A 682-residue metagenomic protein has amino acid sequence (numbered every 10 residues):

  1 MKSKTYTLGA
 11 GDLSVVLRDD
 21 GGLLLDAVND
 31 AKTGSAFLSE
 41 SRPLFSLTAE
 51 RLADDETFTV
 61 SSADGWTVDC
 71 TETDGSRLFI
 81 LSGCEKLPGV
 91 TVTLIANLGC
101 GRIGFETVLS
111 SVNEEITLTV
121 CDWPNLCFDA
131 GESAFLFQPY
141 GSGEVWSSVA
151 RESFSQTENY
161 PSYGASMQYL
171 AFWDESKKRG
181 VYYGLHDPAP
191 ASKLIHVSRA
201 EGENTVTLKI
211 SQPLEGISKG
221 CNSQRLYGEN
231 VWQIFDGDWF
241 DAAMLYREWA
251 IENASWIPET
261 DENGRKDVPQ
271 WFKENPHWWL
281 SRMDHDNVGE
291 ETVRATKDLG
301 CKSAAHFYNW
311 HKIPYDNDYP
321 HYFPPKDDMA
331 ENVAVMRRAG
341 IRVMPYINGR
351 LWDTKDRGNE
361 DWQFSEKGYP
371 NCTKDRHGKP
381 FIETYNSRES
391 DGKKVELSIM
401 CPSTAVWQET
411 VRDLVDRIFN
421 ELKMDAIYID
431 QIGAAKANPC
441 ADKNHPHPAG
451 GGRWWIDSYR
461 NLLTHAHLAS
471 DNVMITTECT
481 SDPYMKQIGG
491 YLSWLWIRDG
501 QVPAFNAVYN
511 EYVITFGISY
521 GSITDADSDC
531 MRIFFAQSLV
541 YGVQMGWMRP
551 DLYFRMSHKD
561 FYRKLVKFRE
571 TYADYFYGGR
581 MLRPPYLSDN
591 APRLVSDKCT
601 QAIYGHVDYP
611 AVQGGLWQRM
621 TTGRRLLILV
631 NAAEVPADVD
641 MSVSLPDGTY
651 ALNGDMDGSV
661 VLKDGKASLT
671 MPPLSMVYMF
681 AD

Functional and structural regions predicted by a protein language model:
S3-G9, L13, D26-E201, A667: Polysaccharide-binding surfaces and accessory modules of carbohydrate-active proteins
V28, S211, G220-Y227, W455-D657 (+1 more regions): Active-site-proximal substrate-binding groove within the catalytic cores of carbohydrate-active enzymes
K86, L98, R102-G104, N113-W123 (+8 more regions): Conserved structural scaffold segments of CAZyme catalytic domains across common CAZy folds
D284-D298, W407-N420, M531: Short, acidic/polar
A305-K326, G358-P402, A435-L462: Aromatic- and acidic-residue-enriched carbohydrate-binding clefts of CAZyme catalytic domains
D328, A334, R342-L422, R498-N510: Active-site-adjacent "subsite" loops/lids of carbohydrate-active enzymes
S398-I488, G500: Active-site neighborhood of glycoside hydrolase catalytic domains
L662-D682: C-terminal beta-strand-rich structural cap/linker in extracellular carbohydrate-active enzymes
